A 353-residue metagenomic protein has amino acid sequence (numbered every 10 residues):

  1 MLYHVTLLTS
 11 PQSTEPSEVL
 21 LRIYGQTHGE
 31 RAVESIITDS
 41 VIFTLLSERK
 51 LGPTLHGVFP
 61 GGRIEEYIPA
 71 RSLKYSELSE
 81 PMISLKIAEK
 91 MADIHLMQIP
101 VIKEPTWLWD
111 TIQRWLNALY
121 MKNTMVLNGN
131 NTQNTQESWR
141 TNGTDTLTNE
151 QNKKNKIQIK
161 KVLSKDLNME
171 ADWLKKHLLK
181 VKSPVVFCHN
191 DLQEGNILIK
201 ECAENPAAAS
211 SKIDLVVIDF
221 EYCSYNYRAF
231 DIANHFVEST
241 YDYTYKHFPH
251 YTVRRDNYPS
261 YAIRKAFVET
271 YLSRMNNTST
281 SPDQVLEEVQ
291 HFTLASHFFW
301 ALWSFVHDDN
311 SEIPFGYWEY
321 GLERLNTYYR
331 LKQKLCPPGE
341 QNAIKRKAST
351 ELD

Functional and structural regions predicted by a protein language model:
Y3-N168, W173, H177-P184, A203 (+1 more regions): ATP-binding pocket architecture of kinase catalytic cores
M91, H95-I102, N123, L178 (+5 more regions): A general structural signal marking secondary-structure boundaries and capping sites
F187-H189, E194: Catalytic-loop of the protein kinase fold
I197-H247: Catalytic activation segment of kinase domains across protein kinase-like and atypical kinase folds
F230-T278, L294-E312: Active-site activation/catalytic loop segments of kinase-like enzymes and analogous catalytic loops in related
S279-T293: All-alpha amphipathic helical-bundle segments outside canonical DNA-binding/catalytic cores that form hydrophobic
F298, L302-D353: Regulatory N- and C-terminal appendages and interdomain linkers associated with kinase/kinase-like NTP transferase
